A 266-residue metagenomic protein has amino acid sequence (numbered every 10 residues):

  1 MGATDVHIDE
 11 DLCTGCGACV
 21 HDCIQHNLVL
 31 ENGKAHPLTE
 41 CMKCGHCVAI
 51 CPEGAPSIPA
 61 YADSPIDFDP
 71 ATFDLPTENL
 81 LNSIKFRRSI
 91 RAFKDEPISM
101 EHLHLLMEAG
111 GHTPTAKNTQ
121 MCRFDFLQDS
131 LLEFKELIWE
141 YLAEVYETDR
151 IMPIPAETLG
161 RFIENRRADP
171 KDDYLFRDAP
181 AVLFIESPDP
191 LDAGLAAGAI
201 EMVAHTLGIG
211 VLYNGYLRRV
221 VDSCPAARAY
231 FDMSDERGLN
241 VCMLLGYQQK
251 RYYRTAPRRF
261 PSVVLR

Functional and structural regions predicted by a protein language model:
M1-R266: Acidic, surface-exposed loops and disordered segments
